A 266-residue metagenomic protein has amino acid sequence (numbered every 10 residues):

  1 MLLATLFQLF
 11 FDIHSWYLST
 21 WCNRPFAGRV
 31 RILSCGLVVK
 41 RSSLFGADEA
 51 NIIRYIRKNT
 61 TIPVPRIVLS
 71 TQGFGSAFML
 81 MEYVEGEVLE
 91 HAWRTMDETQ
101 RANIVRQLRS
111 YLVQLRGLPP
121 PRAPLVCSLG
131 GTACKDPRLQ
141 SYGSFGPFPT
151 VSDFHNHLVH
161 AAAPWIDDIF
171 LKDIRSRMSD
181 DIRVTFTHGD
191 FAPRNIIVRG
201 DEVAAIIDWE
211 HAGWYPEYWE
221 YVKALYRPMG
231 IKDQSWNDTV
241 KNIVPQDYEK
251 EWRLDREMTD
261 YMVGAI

Functional and structural regions predicted by a protein language model:
M1-T20: Juxta-kinase regulatory segment immediately upstream of eukaryotic protein kinase catalytic domains
S19-Q140, F148, R183: ATP-binding pocket architecture of kinase catalytic cores
T20, T239-I266: Charged phosphate-binding loop/patch that engages nucleotide di/tri-phosphates or the phosphate backbone of nucleic
F45-E49, P193, E202: Plant-skewed but cross-kingdom recognition/interaction modules and surfaces
R122-S176: Acidic, glycine-rich loop-and-strand cores that form catalytic or ligand-binding grooves in diverse globular domains
V151, D181, T185-F186, R199-E249: Active-site Asp-x-Gly
F186-H188, P193: Catalytic-loop of the protein kinase fold
